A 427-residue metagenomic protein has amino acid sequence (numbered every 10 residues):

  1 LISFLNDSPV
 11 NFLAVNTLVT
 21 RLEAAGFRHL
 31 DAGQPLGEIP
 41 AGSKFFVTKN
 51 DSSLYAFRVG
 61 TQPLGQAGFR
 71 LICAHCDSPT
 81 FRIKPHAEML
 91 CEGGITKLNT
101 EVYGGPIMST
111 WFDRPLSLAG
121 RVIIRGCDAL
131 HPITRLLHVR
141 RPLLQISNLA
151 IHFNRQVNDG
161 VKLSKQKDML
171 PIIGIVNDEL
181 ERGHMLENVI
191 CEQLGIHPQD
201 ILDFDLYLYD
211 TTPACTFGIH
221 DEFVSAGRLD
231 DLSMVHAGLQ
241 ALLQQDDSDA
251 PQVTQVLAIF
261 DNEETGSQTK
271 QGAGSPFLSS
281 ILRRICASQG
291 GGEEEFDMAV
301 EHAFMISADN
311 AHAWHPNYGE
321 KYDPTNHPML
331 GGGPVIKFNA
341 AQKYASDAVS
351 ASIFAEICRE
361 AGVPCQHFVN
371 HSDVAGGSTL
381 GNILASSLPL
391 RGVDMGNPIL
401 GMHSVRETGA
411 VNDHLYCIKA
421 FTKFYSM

Functional and structural regions predicted by a protein language model:
L1-M427: N-terminal hydrophobic/helix-forming segments and targeting peptides
